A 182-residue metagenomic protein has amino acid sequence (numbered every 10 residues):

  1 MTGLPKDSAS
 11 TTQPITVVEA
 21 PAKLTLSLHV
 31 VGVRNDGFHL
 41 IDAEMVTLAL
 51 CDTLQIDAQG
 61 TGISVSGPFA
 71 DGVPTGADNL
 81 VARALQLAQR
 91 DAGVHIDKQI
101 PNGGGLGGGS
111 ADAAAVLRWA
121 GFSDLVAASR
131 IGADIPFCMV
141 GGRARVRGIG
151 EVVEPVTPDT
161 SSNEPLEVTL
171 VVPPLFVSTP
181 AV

Functional and structural regions predicted by a protein language model:
T2-G104, T160-S161, V172-L175: ATP-binding N-lobe of GHMP and related small-molecule kinases
Q13, A49-C51, G132, G141 (+1 more regions): Short beta-strand-initiation
A22-L24, D52, A133, G142 (+1 more regions): Change "...and in nucleic-acid phosphodiester-cleaving endonucleases..." to "...and in nucleic-acid processing enzymes
H29, D57, L117-W119, C138-G141 (+2 more regions): Short beta-strand-to-turn element immediately C-terminal to the catalytic PLP-Schiff-base lysine in fold type I
R34-G37, I41-E44, N102, A127 (+4 more regions): Glycine-rich, flexible loop/turn motifs
I63, V140, G148-V182: Conserved, helical-rich catalytic subdomain that frames metal- and/or nucleotide-binding sites in enzyme alpha/beta
L80-L87, D112-A115, W119, A181: Generic beta-strand or strand-like secondary-structure segments
G104-I131, F137-G141: DPxDG-like acidic metal-binding loop motif
